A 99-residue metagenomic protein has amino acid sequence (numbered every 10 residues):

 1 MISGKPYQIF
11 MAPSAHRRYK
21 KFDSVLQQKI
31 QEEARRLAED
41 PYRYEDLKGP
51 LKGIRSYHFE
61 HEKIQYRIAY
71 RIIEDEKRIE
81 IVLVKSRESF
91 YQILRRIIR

Functional and structural regions predicted by a protein language model:
M1-E33: Arg/Lys-rich, positively charged N-terminal/basic patches that mediate binding to nucleic acids
M1-I2, F59-R67, R71-R99: Enriched for short, Lys/Arg-rich terminal
S14, K52, S86: Residues that form or immediately flank small-molecule/cofactor binding pockets and catalytic motifs
R18, L26, R43, K77 (+1 more regions): Short phosphate-engaging motifs
E33-R36, R87: Conserved short hydrophobic interaction patches
R35-E62: A short, surface-exposed loop/turn module that caps and links secondary-structure elements
